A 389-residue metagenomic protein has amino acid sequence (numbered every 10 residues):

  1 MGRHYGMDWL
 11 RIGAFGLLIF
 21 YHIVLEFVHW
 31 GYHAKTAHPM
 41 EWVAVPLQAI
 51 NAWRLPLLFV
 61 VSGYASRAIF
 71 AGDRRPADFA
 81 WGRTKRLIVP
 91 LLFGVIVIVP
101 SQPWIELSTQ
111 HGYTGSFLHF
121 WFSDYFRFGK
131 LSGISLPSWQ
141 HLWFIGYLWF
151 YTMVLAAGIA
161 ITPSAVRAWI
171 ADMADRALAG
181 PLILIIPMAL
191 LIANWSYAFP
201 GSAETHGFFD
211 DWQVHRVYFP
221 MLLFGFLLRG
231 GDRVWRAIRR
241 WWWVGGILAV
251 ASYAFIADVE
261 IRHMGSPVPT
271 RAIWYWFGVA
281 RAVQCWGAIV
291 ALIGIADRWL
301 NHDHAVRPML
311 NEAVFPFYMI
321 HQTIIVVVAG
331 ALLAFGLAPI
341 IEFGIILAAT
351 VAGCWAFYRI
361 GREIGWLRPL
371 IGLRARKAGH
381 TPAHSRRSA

Functional and structural regions predicted by a protein language model:
M1-A389: Alpha-helical transmembrane segments and their immediate juxtamembrane cytosolic regions
